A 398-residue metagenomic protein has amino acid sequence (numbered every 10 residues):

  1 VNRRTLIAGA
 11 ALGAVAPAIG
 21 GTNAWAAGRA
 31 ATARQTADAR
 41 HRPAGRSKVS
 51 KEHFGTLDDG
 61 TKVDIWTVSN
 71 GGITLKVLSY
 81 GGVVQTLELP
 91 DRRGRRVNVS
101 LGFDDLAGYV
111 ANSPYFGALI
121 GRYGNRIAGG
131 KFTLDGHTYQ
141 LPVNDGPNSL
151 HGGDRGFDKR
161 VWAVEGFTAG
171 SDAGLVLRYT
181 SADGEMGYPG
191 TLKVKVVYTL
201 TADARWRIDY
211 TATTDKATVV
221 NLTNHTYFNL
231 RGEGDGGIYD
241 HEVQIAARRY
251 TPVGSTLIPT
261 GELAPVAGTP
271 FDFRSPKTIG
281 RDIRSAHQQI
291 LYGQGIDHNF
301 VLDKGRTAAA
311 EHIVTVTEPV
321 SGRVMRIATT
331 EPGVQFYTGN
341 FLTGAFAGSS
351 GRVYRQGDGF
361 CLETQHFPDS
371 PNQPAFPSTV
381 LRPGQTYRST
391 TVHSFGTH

Functional and structural regions predicted by a protein language model:
V1-G13: N-terminal secretory signal peptides and thylakoid transit peptides that target proteins across membranes
V15-P17: Hydrophobic h-region of N-terminal signal peptides that target proteins for export in Gram-negative bacteria
G21-Q35: Signal peptide processing junction and immediate N-terminal pro/mature segment of secreted/exported proteins
Q35, R40-H398: An exposed, glycine/acidic-rich loop-and-rim segment of catalytic or binding clefts
